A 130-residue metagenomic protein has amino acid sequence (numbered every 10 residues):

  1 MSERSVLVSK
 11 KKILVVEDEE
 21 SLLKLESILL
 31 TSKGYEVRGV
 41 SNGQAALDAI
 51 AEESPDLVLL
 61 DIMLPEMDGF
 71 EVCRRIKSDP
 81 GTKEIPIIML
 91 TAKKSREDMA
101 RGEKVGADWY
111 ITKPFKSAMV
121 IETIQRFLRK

Functional and structural regions predicted by a protein language model:
E17: Conserved acidic carboxylate
L23, P65, K83, S95 (+1 more regions): The feature encodes the CheY-like receiver
K24-S32: Charged docking surfaces used in two-component/phosphorelay signaling
G34-S41, A49: Short hydrophobic/Thr-rich beta-strand motif most characteristic of the beta2 strand and flanking loop of CheY-like
D61, T91: Active-site residues of response regulator receiver
F115-I124: C-terminal output helix
